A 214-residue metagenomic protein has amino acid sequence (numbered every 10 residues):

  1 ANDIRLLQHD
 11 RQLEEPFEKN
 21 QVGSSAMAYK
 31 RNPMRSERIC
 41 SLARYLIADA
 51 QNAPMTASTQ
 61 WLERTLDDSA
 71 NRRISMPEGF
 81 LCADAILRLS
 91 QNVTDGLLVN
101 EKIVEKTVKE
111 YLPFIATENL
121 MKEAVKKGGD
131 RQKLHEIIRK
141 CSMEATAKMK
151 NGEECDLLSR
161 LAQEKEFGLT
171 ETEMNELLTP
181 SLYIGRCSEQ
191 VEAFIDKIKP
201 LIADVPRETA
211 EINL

Functional and structural regions predicted by a protein language model:
A1-D10, I74-C82: Structured ligand/cofactor/substrate-binding pocket environments in proteins
E15-Q21: Short, surface-exposed loop/turn microsegments at beta-strand edges and helix-strand junctions
V22-L214: Catalytic-core signal marking the mid-to-C-terminal active-site face
